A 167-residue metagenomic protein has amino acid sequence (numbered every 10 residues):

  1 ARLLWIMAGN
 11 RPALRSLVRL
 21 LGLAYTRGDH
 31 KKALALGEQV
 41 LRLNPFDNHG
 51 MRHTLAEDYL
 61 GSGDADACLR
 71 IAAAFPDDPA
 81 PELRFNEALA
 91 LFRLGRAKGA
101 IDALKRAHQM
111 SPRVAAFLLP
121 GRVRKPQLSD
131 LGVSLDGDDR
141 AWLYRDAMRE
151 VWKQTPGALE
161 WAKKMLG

Functional and structural regions predicted by a protein language model:
A1-G28, F46, R52, R106-Q109 (+1 more regions): Short coil/linker segments at helix-helix boundaries
S16, G22-A24, A56-D58, A90-L91 (+1 more regions): Residue-level signature for tetratricopeptide repeat
L20-D29, A33-E38, R42, D58 (+1 more regions): Catalytic phosphate/metal-binding cores of nucleic-acid and nucleotide-processing enzymes, i.e., regions that mediate
D29-H30, A65, A97-K98: TPR-repeat structural position
E38-P45, I71-P81, K105-R113: Solenoid-like repeat scaffolds
L89-G167: Long, ordered, amphipathic alpha-helical scaffolds
